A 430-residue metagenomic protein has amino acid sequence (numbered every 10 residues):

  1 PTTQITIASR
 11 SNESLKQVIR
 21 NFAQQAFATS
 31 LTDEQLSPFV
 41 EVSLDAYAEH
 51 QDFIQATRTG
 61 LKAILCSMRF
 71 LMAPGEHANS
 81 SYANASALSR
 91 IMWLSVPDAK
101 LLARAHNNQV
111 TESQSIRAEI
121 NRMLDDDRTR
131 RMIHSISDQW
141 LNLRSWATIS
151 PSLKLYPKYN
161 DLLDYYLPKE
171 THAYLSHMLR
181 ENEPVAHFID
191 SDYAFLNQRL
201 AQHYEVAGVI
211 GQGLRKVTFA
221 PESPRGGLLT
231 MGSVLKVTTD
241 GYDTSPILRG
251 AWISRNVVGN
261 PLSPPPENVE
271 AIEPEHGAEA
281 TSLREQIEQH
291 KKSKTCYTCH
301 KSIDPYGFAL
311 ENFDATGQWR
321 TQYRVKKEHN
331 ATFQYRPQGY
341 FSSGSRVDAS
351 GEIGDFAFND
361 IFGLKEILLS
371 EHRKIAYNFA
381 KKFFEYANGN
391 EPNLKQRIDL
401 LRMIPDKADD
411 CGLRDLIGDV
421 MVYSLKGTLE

Functional and structural regions predicted by a protein language model:
P1-E385, L394-E430: Active-site substrate-binding loop specific to GH73 endo-beta-N-acetylglucosaminidase modules in bacterial autolysins
G389: Flexible loop/cap residues within protein kinase catalytic domains
